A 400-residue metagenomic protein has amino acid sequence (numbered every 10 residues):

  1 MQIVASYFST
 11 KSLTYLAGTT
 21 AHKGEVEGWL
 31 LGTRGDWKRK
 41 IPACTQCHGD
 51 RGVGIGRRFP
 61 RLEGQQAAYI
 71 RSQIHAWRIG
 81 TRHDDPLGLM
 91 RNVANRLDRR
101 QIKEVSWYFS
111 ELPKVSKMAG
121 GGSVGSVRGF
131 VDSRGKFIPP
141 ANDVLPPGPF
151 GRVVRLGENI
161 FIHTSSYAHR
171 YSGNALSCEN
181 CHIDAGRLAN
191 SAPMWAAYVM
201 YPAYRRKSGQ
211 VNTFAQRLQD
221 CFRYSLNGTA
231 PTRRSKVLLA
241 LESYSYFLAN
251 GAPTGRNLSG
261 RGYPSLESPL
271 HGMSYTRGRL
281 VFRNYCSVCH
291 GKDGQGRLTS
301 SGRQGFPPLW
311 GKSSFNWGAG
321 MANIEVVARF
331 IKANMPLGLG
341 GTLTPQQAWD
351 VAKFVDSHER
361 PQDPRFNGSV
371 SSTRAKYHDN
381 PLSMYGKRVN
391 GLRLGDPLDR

Functional and structural regions predicted by a protein language model:
M1, K40, T45, G49-I79 (+3 more regions): Gly/Gly-Pro-rich "capping" loops immediately C-terminal to redox-active cysteine motifs in periplasmic/lumenal
M1-R34, Q73-D84, R96-I102, S106-E158 (+3 more regions): Post-cleavage N-terminal segment of exported redox proteins
A21-V53, P149-A185, P269-F306, I324: Sequence/structural segment immediately N-terminal to covalent heme-attachment motifs in c-type and related
K38, V53, R99, Y167-R170 (+6 more regions): Secretory-pathway/luminal and periplasmic proteins that interact with or process carbohydrate-rich
R39, T81-D85, L188, N227-T229 (+2 more regions): Substrate-binding/catalytic groove segments of enzymes that remodel or degrade extracellular structural polymers
H48, R78, P113, F161-I162 (+4 more regions): Protein kinase-like catalytic domain
R82, S172, F366-R400: CBM-like carbohydrate-recognition segments
T344-D379: A contiguous, mid-protein "functional segment" used to position or interact with cofactors/ions or partner subunits
